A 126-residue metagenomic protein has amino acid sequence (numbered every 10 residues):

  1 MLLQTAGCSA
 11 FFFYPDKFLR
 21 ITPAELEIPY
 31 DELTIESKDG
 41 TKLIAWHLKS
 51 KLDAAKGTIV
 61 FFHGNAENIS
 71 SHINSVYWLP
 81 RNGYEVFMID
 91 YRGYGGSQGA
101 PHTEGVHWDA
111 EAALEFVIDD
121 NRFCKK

Functional and structural regions predicted by a protein language model:
L2-E36: An N-terminal hydrophobic leader/cap segment in hydrolases
K38-D120: Membrane-embedded segments
F123-K126: Alpha/beta-hydrolase fold nucleophile elbow
